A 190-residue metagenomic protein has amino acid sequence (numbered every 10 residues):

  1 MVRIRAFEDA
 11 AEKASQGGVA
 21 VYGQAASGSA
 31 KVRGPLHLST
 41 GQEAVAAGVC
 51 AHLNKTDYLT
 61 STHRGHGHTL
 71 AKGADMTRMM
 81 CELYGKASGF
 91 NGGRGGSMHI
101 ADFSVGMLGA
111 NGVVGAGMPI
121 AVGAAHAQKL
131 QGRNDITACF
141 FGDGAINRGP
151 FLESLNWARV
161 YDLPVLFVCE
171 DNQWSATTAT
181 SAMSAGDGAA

Functional and structural regions predicted by a protein language model:
M1-V2, M80: Short alpha-helical scaffolding segments that buttress acidic/His motifs in well-ordered protein cores
V2-Q24: N-terminal glycine-rich anion-binding loops that anchor highly charged ligand groups
E8-D9, E43, E153, E170: Acidic-residue sensor for enzyme active/binding pockets
Y22-Y161, A179-G186: Cofactor-binding active-site loop characterized by glycine-rich and histidine/acidic residues
P164-L166: Short, proline-centered helix/strand-breaking motifs
C169-A190: Thiamine diphosphate
